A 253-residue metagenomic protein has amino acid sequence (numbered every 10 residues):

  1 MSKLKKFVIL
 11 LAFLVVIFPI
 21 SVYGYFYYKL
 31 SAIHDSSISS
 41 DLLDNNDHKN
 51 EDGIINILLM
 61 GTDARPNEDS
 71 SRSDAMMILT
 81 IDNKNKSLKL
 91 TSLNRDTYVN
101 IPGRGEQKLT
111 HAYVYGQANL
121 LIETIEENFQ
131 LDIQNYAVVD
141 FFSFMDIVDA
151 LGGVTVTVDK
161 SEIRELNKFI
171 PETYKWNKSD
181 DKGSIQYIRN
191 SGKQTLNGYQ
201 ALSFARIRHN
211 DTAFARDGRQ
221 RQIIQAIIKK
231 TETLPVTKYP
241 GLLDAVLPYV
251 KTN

Functional and structural regions predicted by a protein language model:
K3-K86: Entry/capping segment at the start of metal-dependent catalytic domains with acidic active-site entry clusters
L43-N45, L59-P66, R72-M77, K108-E126 (+2 more regions): N-terminal post-signal-peptidase region of extra-cytosolic proteins
D52-I55, S71-M76, N85-L93, R104 (+6 more regions): Extracytoplasmic
A64-E68, Q107-Y115, Q130-N135, S191 (+3 more regions): Second-shell loop/turn segments in exported
D69-S73, G103-R104, A112-L120, V138-F142 (+4 more regions): Soluble non-cytosolic domains of exported or imported proteins
K89-G116, K160: Flexible, solvent-exposed short loops/turns enriched in glycine
Q107, H111, N119, E123-E127 (+5 more regions): Solvent-exposed, polar/charged alpha-helical surfaces in well-ordered, non-transmembrane soluble domains, broadly
D149-K238: Flexible, polar/acidic helix-loop-strand segments at domain edges
